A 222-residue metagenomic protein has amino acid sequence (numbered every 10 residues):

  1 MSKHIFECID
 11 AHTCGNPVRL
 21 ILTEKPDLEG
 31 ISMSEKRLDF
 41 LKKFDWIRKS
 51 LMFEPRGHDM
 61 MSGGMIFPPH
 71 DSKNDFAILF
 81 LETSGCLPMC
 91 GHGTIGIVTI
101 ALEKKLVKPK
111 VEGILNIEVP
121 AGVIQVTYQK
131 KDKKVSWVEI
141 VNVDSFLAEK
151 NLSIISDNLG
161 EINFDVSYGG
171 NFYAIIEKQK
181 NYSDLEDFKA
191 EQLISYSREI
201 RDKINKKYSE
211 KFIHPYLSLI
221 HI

Functional and structural regions predicted by a protein language model:
M1-N158, I162-D165, A174-I220: A glycine-rich beta-to-alpha transition motif near the start of alpha/beta enzyme domains, typified by
G170: Glycine-rich ThDP/TPP pyrophosphate-binding loop and its adjacent helix/strand module within ThDP-dependent enzymes
